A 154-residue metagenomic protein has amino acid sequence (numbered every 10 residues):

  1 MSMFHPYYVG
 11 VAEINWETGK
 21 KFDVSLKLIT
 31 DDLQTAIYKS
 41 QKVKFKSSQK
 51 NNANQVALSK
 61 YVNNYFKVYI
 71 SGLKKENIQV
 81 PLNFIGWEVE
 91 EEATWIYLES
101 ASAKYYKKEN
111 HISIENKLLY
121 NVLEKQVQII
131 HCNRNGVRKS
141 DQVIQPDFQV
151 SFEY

Functional and structural regions predicted by a protein language model:
M3-Y154: N-terminal soluble domains immediately following signal/targeting peptides that reside in extracytoplasmic
